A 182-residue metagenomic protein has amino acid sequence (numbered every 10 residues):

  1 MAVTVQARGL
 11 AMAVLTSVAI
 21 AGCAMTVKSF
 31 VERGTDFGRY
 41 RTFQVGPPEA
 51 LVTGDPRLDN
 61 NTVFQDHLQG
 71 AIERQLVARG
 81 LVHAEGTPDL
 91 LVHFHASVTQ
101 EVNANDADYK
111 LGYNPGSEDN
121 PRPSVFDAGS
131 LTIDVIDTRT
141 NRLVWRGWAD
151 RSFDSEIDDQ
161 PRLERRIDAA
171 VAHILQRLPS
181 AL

Functional and structural regions predicted by a protein language model:
M1-M12: Bacterial N-terminal signal peptides that target proteins for export
V3, C23-R74, A78, T87-P88 (+1 more regions): A structural "domain/chain start" motif
A11-A21: Bacterial N-terminal signal peptides
A24-G38, R122-S130, D137-L182: C-terminal/domain-edge helix-coil "capping" segments
T26, R79, D89-L143: Surface-exposed short loop/turn segments
A50-V52, S97-E101, T140, D150-D154: Solvent-exposed loop/turn segments at secondary-structure junctions within structured extracellular/periplasmic domains
G54-V63, G80-L81, D119-R122, D154-P161: Second-shell loop/turn segments in exported
L68, I72-H83, A96, Q100 (+4 more regions): Sec/Tat-exported extracytoplasmic proteins
